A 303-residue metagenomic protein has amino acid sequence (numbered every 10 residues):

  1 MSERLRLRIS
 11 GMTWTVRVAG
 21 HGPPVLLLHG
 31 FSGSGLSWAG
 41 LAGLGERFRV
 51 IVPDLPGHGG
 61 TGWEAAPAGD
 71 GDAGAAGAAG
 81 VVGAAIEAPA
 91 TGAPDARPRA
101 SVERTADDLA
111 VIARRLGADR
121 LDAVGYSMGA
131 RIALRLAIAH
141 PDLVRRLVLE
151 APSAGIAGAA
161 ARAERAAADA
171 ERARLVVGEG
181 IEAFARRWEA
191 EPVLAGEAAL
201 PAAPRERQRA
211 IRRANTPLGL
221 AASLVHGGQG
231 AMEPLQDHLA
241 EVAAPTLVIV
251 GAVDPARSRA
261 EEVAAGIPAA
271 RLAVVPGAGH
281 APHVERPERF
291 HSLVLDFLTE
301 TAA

Functional and structural regions predicted by a protein language model:
M1-P23, E46-F48, D72-A75, G80 (+3 more regions): Alpha/beta-hydrolase fold catalytic core
M12-E64, E87-P94: Conserved HGGG/HGGXW glycine-rich cap/lid loop of the alpha/beta-hydrolase fold
E103-L121: Conserved acidic catalytic loop of the alpha/beta-hydrolase fold
G125, G129, A133: Gly/Ala-rich beta-loop-alpha elbow adjacent to hydrolase catalytic centers
L134-A139, R145-V177: Flexible "cap/lid" loop of the alpha/beta hydrolase fold
I211-A265: Conserved serine/cysteine hydrolase catalytic core
A265-H280: Catalytic histidine neighborhood in serine/cysteine hydrolases with alpha/beta-hydrolase-type architecture
A278-H291: Catalytic histidine-centered segment of alpha/beta-hydrolase-like enzymes
